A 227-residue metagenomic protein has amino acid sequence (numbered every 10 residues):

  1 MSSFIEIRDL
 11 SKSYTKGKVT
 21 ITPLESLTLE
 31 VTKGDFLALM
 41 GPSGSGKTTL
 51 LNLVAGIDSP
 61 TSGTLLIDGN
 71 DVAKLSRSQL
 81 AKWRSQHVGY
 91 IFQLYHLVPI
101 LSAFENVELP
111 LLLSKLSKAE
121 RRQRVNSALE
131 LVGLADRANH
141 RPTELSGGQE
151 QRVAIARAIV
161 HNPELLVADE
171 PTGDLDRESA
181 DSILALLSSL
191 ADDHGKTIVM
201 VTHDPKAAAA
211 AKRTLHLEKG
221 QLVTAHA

Functional and structural regions predicted by a protein language model:
M1, H226-A227: C-terminal end-of-chain micro-motif
S3-L217: ABC family nucleotide-binding domain
T214-H226: H-loop (His-switch) and adjacent beta-strand-loop-beta switch element of ABC-type ATPase nucleotide-binding domains
